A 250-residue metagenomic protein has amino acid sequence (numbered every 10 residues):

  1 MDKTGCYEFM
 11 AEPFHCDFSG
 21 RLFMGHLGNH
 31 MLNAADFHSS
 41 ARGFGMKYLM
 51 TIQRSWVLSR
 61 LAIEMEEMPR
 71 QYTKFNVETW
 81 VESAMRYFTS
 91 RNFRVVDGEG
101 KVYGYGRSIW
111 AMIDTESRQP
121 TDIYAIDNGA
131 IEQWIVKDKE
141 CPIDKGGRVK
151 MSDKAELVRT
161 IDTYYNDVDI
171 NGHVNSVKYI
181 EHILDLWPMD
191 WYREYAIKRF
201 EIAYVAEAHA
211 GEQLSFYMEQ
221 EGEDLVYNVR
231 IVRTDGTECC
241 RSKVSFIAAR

Functional and structural regions predicted by a protein language model:
M1-L58, Y105-R107, D114-A196: Hot-dog-fold acyl-thioester-processing enzymes
D2-Y7, E64-R148, Y204, A208-A210 (+1 more regions): HotDog/MaoC-like acyl-thioester-processing domains
Q53-M68, Y195-E207: Small beta-barrel nucleic-acid-binding modules, principally OB-folds
A155, R159-K243: Acidic/His-leaning functional-site neighborhoods
